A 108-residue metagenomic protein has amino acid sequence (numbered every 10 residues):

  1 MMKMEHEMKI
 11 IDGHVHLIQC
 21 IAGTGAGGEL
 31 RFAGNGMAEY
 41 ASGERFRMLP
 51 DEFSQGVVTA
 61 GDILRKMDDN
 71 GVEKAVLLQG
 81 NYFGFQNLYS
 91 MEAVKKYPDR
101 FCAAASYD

Functional and structural regions predicted by a protein language model:
M2-D108: Helix-coil boundary/capping segments in enzymes
